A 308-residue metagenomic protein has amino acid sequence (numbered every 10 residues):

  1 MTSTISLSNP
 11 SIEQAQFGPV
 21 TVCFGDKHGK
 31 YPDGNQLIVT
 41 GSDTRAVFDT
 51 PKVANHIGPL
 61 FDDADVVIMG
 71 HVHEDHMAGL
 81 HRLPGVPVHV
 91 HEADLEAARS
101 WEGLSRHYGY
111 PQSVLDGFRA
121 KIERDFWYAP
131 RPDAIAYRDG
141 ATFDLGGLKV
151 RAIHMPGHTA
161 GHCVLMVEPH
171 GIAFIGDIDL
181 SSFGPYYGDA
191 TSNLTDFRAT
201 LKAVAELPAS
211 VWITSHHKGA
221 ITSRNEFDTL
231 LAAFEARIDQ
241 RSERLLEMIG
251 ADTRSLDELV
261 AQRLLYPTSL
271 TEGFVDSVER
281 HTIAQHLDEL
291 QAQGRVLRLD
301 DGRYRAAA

Functional and structural regions predicted by a protein language model:
S6-P59, V164-S181: Conserved beta-strand hairpin/beta-sheet module of binuclear metal-dependent hydrolase folds, prominently
E13-Q14, T21, Q36-T44, K52 (+15 more regions): A structural signal for the main folded, soluble domain(s) of proteins
K27-H28, P32-D33, K52-F143: Active-site HxH/HxHxD metal-binding segment of metal-dependent hydrolases
V39, D49, H71, H91 (+8 more regions): Divalent metal-coordination and catalytic microenvironments
R45, K149-S242: Metallo-beta-lactamase
E96, V114, R119, S182 (+2 more regions): Active-site gating loops and adjacent loop-to-helix segments of metal-dependent hydrolytic enzymes
E102, Y186-D189, F274: Short, solvent-exposed loop/turn segments at secondary-structure boundaries
E247-A308: C-terminal regulatory/interaction regions
